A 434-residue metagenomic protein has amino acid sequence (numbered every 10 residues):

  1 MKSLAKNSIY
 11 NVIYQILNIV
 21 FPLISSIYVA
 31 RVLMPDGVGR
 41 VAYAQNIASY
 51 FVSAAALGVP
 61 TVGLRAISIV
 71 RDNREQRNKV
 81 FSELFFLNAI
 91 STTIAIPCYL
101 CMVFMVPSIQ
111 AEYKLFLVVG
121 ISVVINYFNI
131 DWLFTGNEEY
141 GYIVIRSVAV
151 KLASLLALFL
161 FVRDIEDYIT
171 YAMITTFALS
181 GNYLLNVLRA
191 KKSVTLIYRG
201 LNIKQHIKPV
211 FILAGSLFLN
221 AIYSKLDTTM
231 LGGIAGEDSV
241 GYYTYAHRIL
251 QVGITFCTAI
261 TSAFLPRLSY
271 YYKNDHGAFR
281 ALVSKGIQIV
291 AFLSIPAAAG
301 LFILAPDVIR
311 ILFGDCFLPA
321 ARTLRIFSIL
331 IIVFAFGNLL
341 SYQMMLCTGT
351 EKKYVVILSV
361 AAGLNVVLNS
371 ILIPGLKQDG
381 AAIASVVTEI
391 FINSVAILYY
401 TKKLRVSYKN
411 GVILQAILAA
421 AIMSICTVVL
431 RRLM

Functional and structural regions predicted by a protein language model:
M1-L23, E75, S82, K191 (+3 more regions): N-terminal membrane topogenesis motif
S3-T61, I96, L155, F211-D238: Signature of the first transmembrane helix
L4, G141-V144, Y168-A172, G181-S224 (+3 more regions): Interhelical loop/hinge segments that connect adjacent transmembrane helices in multipass membrane
I27, A56-D72, L250-Q288, S294 (+1 more regions): Helix-loop junctions and terminal segments of transmembrane helices in multi-pass membrane transport/translocation
V103-V119, L301-V333: Interfacial segments at transmembrane-helix termini and the short loops linking adjacent helices
Y113, V123-I145, I329-S359: Membrane-interface junctions at transmembrane-helix termini in multi-pass inner-membrane proteins
G120, I145-K192, P209, S359-L364 (+2 more regions): Hydrophobic alpha-helical transmembrane segments
A361-L364, G411-M434: Transmembrane alpha-helical segments of multi-pass transport proteins
